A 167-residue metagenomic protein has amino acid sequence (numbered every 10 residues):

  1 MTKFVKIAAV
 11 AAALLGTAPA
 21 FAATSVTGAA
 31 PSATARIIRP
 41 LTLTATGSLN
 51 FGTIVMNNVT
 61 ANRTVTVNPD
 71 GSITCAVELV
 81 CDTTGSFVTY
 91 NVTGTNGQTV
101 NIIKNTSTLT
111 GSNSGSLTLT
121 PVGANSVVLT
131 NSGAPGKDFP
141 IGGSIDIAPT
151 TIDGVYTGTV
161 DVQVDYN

Functional and structural regions predicted by a protein language model:
M1-A9: Bacterial N-terminal signal peptides that target proteins for export
T17-A18: N-terminal signal peptide c-region/cleavage motif recognized by signal peptidases
A23-I102, L129-N167: N-terminal small/polar-rich segments of proteins
G52-T53, L109-S112: A short local loop/turn or secondary-structure capping micro-motif enriched for an aromatic residue
I102-L109: Short acidic, flexible loop segments centered on an aromatic residue
N113-N125: Short beta-strand and strand-turn-strand segments in soluble, beta-rich domains
